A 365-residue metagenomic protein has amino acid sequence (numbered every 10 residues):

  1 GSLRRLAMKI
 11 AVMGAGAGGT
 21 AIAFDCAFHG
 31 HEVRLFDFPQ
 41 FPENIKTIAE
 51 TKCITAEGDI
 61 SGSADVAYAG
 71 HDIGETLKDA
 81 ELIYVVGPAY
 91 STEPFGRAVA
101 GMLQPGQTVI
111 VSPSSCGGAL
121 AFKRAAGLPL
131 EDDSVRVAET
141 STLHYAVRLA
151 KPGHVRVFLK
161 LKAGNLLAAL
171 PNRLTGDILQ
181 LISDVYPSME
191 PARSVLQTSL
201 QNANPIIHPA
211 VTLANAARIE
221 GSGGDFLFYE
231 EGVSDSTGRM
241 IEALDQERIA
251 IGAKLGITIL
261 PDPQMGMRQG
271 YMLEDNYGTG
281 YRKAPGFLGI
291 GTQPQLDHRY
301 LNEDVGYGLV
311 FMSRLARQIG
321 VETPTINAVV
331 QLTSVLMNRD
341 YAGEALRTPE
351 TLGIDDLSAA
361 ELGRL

Functional and structural regions predicted by a protein language model:
G1-A7, P88: N-terminal amphipathic/basic-hydrophobic helices that include classical n-h-c signal peptides and signal-anchor
R5-E57: NAD(P)+-binding Rossmann beta1-loop-alpha1 motif at the extreme N-terminus of oxidoreductases
A7, G30, A80, Q104-G106 (+2 more regions): A general structural motif
D59-I110: Rossmann-like NAD(P)-binding element
A89-P152: Rossmann-like NAD(P)(H) cofactor-binding subdomain of soluble oxidoreductases
P152-L227, E231-G266: Internal alpha-helical scaffold of NAD(P)-dependent oxidoreductase catalytic cores
G221, E231, G238-L365: NAD(P)-dependent Rossmann-like dehydrogenase/reductase catalytic/cofactor-binding core
